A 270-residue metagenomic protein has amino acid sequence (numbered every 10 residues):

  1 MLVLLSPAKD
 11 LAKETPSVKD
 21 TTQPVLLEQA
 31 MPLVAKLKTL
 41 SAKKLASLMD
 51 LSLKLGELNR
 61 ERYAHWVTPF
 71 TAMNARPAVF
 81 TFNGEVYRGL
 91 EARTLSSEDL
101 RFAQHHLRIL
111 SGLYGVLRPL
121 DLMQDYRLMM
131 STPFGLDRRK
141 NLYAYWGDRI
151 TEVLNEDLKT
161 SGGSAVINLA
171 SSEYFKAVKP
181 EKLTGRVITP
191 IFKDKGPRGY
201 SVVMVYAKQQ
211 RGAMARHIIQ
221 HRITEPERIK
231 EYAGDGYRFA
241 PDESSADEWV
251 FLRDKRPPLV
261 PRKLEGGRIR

Functional and structural regions predicted by a protein language model:
L4-T94: Active-site helix-to-loop segments that bind/position phosphate- or nucleotide-bearing substrates and donors across
T15-L27, V178-V187, L264-I269: Surface-exposed flexible segments
A46-S47, H106, L264: RNA-interacting cores
A92-V260, R270: Internal, well-folded beta-alpha domain core
